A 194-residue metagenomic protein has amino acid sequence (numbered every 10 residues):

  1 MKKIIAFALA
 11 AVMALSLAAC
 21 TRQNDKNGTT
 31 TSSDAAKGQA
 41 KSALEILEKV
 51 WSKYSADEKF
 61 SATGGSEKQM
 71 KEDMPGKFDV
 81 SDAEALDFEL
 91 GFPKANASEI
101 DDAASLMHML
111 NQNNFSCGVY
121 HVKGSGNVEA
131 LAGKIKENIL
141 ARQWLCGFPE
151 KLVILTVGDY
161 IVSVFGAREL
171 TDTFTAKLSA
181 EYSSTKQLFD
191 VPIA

Functional and structural regions predicted by a protein language model:
M1-A8: Bacterial N-terminal signal peptides that target proteins for export
L15-A19: C-terminal motif of bacterial Sec signal peptides marking the signal peptidase cleavage site
T21-N24: Bacterial signal peptide processing site
K37-A97: Early exported N-terminus immediately downstream of N-terminal targeting peptides
L44-W51, C117-V119, V128, A132-K136 (+3 more regions): Extracytoplasmic/secreted envelope proteins and their assembly/folding machinery, especially bacterial periplasmic
L47-V50, D102, L110, A167: Long, contiguous binding/interaction regions
A85-E137, R142-L145: Mid-length scaffold segments of soluble, non-membrane domains
M109-N111, H121, C146-D190, A194: A short, solvent-exposed beta-edge/loop patch
